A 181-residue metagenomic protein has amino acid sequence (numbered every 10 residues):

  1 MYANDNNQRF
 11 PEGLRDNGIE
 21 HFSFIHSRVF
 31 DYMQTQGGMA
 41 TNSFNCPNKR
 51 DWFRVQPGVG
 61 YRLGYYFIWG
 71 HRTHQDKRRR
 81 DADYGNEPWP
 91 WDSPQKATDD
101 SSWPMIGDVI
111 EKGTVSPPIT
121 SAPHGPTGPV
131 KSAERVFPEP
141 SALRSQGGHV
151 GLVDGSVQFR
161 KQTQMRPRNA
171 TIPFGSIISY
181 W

Functional and structural regions predicted by a protein language model:
M1-W181: Short, well-structured segments within or immediately adjacent to enzyme catalytic domains that line ligand-binding
